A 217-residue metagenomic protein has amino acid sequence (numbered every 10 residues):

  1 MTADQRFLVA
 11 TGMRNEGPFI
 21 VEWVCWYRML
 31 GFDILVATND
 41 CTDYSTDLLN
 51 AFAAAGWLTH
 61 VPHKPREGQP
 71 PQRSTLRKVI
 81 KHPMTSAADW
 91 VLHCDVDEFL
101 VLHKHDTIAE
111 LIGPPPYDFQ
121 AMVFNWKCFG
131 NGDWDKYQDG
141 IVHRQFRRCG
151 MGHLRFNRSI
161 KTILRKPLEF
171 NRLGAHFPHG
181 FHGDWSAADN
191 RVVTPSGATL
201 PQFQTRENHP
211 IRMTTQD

Functional and structural regions predicted by a protein language model:
Q5-T11, W26-R28, D33-A37: Hydrophobic targeting segments
T11-C25, D40: Active-site beta-to-alpha loop of glycosyltransferases that engages the nucleotide-sugar donor
R28, A54, P116: Anion (oxyanion) recognition and catalysis
F32-D40, V61-P65: Short beta-strand/loop segment that forms part of the nucleotide-sugar
Y44-V91: Active-site-proximal specificity loops/subdomain of glycosyltransferases
Q72-S74, L102-D217: Catalytic-site signature of metal-activated, phosphate-bearing donor transferases, centered on the GT-A/GT-A-like
A88-V101: Short beta-strand-to-loop acidic/aromatic patch adjacent to the donor-nucleotide binding site
